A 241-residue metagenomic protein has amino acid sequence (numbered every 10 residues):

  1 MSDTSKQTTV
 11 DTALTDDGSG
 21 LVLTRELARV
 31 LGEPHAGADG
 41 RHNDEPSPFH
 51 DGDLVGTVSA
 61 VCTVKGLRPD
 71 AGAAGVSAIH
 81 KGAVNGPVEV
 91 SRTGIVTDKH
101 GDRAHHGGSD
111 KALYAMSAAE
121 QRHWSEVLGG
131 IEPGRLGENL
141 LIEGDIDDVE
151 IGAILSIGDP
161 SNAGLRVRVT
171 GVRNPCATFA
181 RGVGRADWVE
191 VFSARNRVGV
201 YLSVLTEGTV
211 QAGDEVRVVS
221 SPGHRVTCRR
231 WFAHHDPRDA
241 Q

Functional and structural regions predicted by a protein language model:
S2-T178, H224-A240: Electropositive, beta-rich accessory/interaction domains or terminal extensions that provide binding surfaces
G129-G137, G184-V198: Short, basic/aromatic beta-hairpin or loop at an interaction surface
L141-I142, G199-T206: Short alpha-helix capping/helix-loop boundary micro-motifs
G152, E207-G213: Loop/turn positions that initiate beta-strands
R181: Short acidic, glycine/serine/threonine-rich loops at helix termini
R197-Y201, A212-D214: A structural signal for small-residue-enriched, beta-sheet-centric alpha/beta enzyme cores and oligomeric scaffold folds
